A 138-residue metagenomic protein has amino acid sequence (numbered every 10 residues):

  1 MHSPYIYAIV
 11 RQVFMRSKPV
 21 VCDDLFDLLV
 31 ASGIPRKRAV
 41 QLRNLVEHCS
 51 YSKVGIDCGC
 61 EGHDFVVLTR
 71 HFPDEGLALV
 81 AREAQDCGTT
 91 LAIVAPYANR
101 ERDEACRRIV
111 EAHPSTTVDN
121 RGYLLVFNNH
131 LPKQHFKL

Functional and structural regions predicted by a protein language model:
M1-T90, Y97-L138: A short alpha-helical cap/connector motif
